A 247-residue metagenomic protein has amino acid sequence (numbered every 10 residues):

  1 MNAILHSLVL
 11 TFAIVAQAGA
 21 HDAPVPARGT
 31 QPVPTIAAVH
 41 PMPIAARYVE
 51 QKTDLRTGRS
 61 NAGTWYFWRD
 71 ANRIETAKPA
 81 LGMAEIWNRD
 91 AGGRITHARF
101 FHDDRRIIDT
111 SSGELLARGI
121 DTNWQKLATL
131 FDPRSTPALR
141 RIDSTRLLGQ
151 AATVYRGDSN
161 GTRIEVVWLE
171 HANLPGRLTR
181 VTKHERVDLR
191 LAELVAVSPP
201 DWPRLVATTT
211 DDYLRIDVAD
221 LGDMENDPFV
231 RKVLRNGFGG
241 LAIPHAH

Functional and structural regions predicted by a protein language model:
I4-G63, W68-A71, D212-F229, V233-G237 (+1 more regions): N-terminal leader/targeting segments and the immediate start of mature chains
D22-P26, W65-L130: An acidic-aromatic
A62-F67, E85-N88, I142, I164-L169 (+1 more regions): Hydrophobic/aromatic beta-strand elements that line small-molecule binding cavities or substrate pockets in beta-rich
E75-G82, A98-F101, L148-L214: Gly/Pro-enriched, hydrophobic low-complexity segments that function as extracytoplasmic propeptides/linkers
H102, N123-P133, W202-D223: Short, surface-exposed secondary-structure junctions/capping segments
H102-I164: Surface-exposed, polar helix/loop patches in the mature regions of secreted/periplasmic/lumenal proteins that form
L147-E165, F229-H247: An exposure/low-complexity boundary signal
